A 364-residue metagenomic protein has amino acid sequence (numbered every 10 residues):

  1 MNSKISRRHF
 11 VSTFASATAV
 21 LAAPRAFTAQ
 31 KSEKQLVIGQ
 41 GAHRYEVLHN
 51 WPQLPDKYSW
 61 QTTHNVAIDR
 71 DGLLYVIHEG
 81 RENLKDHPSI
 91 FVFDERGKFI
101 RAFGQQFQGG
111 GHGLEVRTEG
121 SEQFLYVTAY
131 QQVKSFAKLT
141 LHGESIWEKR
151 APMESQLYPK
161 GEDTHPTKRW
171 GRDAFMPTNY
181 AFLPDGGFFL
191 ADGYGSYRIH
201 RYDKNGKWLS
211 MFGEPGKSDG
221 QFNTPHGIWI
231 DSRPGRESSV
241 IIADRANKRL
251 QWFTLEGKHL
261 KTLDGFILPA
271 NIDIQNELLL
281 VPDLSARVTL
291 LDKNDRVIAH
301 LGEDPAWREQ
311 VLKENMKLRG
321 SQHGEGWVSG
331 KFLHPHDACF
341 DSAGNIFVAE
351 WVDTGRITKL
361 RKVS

Functional and structural regions predicted by a protein language model:
M1-T18: N-terminal secretory signal peptides and thylakoid transit peptides that target proteins across membranes
Q30-S364: Eukaryotic scaffold repeat domains enriched in small/polar residues
